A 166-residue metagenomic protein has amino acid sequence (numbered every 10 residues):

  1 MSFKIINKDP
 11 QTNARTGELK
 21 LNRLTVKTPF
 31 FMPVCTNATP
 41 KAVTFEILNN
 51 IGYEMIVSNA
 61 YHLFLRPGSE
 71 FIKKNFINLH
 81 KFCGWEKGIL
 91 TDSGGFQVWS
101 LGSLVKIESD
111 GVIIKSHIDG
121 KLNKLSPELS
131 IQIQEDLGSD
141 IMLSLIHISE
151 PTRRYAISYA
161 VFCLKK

Functional and structural regions predicted by a protein language model:
M1-L145: N-terminal capping/small domains of soluble enzymes
I146-K166: Single conserved hydrophobic/aromatic residue that forms the stacking wall/gate of nucleotide- or nucleobase-binding
